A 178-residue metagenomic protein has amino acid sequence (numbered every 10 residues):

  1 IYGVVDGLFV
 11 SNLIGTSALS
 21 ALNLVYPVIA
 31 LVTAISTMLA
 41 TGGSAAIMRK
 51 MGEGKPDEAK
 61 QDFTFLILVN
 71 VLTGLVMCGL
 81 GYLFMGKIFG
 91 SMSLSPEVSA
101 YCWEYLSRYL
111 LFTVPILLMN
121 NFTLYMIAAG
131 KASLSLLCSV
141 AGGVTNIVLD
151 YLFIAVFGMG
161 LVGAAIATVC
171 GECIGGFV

Functional and structural regions predicted by a protein language model:
I1, L106, L110, S133-V140 (+1 more regions): Hydrophobic faces of transmembrane alpha-helices in multi-pass small-molecule transporters and flippases across diverse
I1, V5, I35, V71-L83 (+6 more regions): Generic alpha-helical transmembrane segments of integral inner-membrane proteins, especially permease/transport modules
V4, L13-T16, K50-E53, A128-S133 (+2 more regions): Helix-loop interface residues and adjacent transmembrane-helix termini in multi-pass membrane transporters, primarily
L8, N12, A45, R49 (+4 more regions): Transmembrane alpha-helix boundary and packing residues in multipass membrane permease domains and related
V10-A30, E97-Y101, L161-V162: Interfacial/gating helices of multi-pass transporter permease domains
L19-G79, I116-S135: Small-residue-rich hydrophobic transmembrane alpha-helices
I47-V114, V156-V178: Short alpha-helical transmembrane segments in multi-pass integral membrane proteins
D57, N70, Y125-Y151, V162 (+1 more regions): Alpha-helical transmembrane segments of multi-pass membrane transporters/permeases
